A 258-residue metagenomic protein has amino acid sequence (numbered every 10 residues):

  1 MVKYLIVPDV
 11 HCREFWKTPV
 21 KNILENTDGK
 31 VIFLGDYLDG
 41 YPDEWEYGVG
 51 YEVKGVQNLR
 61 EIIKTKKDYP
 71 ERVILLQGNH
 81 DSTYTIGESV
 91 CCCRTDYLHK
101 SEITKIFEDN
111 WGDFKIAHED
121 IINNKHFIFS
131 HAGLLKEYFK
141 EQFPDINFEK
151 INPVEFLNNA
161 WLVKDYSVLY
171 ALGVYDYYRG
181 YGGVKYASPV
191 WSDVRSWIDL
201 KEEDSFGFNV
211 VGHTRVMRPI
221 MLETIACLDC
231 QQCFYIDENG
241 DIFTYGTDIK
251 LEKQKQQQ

Functional and structural regions predicted by a protein language model:
M1-L5, E119-I128, L222-T224: Beta-strand-turn-beta hairpins that frame and shape the catalytic cleft of phosphate-ester-processing enzymes
M1-V2, N26-G29, P70-R72, N124-K125 (+1 more regions): A general structural motif
I6-P8, V31-D36, I74-N79, F129-S130 (+2 more regions): Active-site neighborhood of phospho(di)ester-bond hydrolases with catalytic His/Asp-centered motifs
V7, C12-I106: Core catalytic region of metal-dependent phosphoesterases/phosphodiesterases, especially metallo-beta-lactamase-like
C12-F15, D39-P42, H80-I86, L135-E137 (+3 more regions): Active-site environment of divalent metal-dependent phosphoester hydrolases
D96-T104, E119-E202: Active-site-proximal loop/helix segment associated with metal-binding centers of metalloenzymes
W111-D120: Conserved N-terminal structural segment that caps and organizes enzyme catalytic cores in eukaryotes
V190-E252: Conserved beta-sheet core of the metallophosphoesterase superfamily
